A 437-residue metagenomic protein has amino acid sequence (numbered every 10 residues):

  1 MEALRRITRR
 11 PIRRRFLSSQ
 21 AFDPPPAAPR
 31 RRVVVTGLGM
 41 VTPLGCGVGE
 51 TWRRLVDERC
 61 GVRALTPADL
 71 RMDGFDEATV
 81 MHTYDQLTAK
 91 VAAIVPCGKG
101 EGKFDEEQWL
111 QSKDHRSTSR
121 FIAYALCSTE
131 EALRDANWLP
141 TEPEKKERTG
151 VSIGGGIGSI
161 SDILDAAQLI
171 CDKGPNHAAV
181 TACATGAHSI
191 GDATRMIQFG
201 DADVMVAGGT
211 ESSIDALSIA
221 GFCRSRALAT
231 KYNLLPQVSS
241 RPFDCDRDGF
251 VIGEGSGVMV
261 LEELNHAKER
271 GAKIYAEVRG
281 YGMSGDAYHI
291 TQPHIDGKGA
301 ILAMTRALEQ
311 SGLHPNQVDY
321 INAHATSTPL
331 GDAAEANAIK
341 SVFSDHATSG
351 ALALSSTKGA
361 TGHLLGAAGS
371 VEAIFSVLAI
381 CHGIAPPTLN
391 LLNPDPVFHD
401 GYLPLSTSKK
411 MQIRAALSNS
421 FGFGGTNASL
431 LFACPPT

Functional and structural regions predicted by a protein language model:
E2-D114, N265-E277, I374-L389, A428-T437: ACP-dependent fatty acid/polyketide chain-elongation machinery
I7, I12-V35, T141-K146, S311-Q317 (+2 more regions): Flexible, low-complexity linker/loop segments at domain and module junctions
R32-T36, R63, N233-S311, Y320 (+1 more regions): Condensing-enzyme catalytic core mediating Claisen C-C bond formation in acyl metabolism
V35, V56-V180, M196, T210-G221 (+1 more regions): Conserved beta-ketoacyl condensing-enzyme motif
L55, S117-I122, E144-K146, H177-T185 (+3 more regions): Active-site nucleophile and cofactor-binding loops and adjacent substrate-binding regions of central metabolic enzymes
A64, K173-H177, G191, R195 (+3 more regions): Glycine-/small-residue-rich "gating" segment that lines the acyl/pantetheine channel and substrate pocket
A125-W138, A179-E211, V251-A272, L364-A385 (+1 more regions): Active-site-proximal alpha-helical scaffold in enzymes
D201-D248, G282-I295, A325-A333, S349-G401: Acyl-CoA/ACP chain-elongation machinery
